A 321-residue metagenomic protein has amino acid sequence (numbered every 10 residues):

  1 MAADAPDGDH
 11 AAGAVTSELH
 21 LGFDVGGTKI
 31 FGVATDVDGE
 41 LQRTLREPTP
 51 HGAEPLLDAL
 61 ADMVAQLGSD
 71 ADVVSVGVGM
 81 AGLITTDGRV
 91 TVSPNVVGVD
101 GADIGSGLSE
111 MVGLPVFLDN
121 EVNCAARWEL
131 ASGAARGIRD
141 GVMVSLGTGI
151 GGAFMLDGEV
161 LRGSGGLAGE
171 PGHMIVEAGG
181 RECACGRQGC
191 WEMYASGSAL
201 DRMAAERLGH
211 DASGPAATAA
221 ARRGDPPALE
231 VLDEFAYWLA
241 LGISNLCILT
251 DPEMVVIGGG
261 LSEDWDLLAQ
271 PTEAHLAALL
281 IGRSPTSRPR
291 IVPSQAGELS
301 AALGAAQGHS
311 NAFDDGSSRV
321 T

Functional and structural regions predicted by a protein language model:
A2-S75, T85-R89, G105-L114, W128-D140 (+2 more regions): ATP-binding/phosphotransfer module of carbohydrate and carboxylate kinases, centering on a glycine-rich
D24, G77-A81, M143-G149, A153-M155: Short beta-strand segments
K29, V122-C124, T148-G151: Conserved A3 ("GATE") glycine/threonine-rich loop of ANL adenylate-forming enzymes
L45-E47, P94, S164: Short hydrophobic alpha-helix segments
R89-D100: A charged helix-plus-loop insertion that forms the helical arch/lid used to bind and gate nucleic-acid substrates
V116-N120: General beta-strand structural signal in soluble alpha/beta enzymes
S145, E159, G163-G165: Short beta->alpha transition motifs characteristic of CBS
L167-E170: Structural signature of FAD isoalloxazine-binding scaffolds in flavoprotein oxidoreductases
